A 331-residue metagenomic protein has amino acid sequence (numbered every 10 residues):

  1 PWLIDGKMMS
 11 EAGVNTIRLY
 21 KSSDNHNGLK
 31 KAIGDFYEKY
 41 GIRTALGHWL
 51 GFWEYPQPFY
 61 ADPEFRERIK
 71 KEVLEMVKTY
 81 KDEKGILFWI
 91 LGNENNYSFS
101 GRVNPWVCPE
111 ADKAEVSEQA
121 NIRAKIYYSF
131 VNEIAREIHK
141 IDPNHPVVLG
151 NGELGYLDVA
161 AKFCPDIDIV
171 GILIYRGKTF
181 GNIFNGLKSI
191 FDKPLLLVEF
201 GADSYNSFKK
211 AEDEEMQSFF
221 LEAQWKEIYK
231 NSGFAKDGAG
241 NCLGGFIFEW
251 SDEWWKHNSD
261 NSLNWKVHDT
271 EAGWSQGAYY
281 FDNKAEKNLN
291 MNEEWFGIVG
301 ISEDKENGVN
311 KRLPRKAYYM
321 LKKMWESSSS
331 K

Functional and structural regions predicted by a protein language model:
P1-I174, T179-F180, K188-I190: Active-site mouth of glycoside hydrolases
M9, V14-Y20, T44-W49, V147-N151 (+8 more regions): Long, contiguous hydrophobic alpha-helical segments, chiefly transmembrane helices and signal peptides
E11-G13, T79-G85, F130-H145, E227-C242 (+1 more regions): A structural motif corresponding to the C-terminal end of an alpha-helix and its immediate exit/capping segment
K30, R66-V73, V131, F184 (+3 more regions): Amphipathic alpha-helical segments in well-structured domains
F52-P58, S100-G101, E110-K113, F191-S232 (+2 more regions): Active-site clefts of carbohydrate-active enzymes
P63, N121, A211, G308-K311: Alpha-solenoid helical-repeat scaffolds
F163, G238, N290: Short, conserved catalytic or adaptor-binding loops enriched in Gly and charged residues
N241, F248-K331: Aromatic-rich peripheral "rim/lid" segments of glycoside hydrolase catalytic domains that contact and position glycan
